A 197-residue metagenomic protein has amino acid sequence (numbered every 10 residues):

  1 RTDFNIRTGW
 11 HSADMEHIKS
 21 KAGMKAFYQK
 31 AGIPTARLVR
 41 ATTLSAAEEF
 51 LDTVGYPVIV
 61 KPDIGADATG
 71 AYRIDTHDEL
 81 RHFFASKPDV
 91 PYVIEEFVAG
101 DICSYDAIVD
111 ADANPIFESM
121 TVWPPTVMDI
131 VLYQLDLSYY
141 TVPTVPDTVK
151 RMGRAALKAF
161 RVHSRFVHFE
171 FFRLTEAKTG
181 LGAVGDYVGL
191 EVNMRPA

Functional and structural regions predicted by a protein language model:
R1-K19, G32-R40: A short, GP-enriched loop/loop-strand-helix hinge that lies immediately N-terminal to, or at the N-terminal rim
K21-A22, G65-T69: Conserved A3 ("GATE") glycine/threonine-rich loop of ANL adenylate-forming enzymes
M24-Q29: Structural element of the ATP-grasp superfamily
P34-A36, P57-V60, T69-S104, T126-L137 (+1 more regions): Conserved ATP-binding module of the ATP-grasp superfamily
A41, A71-D75, I108-D110, L174: Short beta-strand-to-turn element immediately C-terminal to the catalytic PLP-Schiff-base lysine in fold type I
A46-A47, E79: Short acidic active-site motifs
E48-T53, A85-S86: Short amphipathic alpha-helix with an adjacent loop that forms part of the alpha/beta core around
E96-V162, F166, R173-V184, G189 (+1 more regions): ATP-dependent carboxylate/phosphate-activation module, predominantly the ATP-grasp catalytic core and closely related
